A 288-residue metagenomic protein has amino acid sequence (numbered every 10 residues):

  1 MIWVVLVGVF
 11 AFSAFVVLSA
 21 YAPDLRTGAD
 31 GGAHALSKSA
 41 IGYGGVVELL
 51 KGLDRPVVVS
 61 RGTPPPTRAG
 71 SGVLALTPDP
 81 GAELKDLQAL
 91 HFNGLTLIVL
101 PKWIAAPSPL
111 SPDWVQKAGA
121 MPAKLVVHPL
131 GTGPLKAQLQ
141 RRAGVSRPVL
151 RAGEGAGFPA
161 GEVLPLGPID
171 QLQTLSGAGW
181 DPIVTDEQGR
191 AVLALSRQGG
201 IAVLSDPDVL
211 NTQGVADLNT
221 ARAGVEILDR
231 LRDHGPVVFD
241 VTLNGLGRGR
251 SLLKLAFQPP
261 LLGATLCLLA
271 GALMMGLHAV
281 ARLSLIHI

Functional and structural regions predicted by a protein language model:
M1-P66: Aromatic-Pro/Gly-enriched surface loop or interdomain linker that acts as a lid/target-recognition segment
D30-A35, G72-T77, H234-G245: Short hydrophobic beta-strand segments
S60-P134: Membrane-embedded segments
I104-T185: An acidic, glycine-rich "communication" segment
D170-S251: A glycine-centered loop/beta-turn motif at secondary-structure junctions
R250-L266: Juxtamembrane/start-of-transmembrane alpha-helix segments at the extracytoplasmic/lumenal side of membrane anchors
G271-R282: Alpha-helical transmembrane segments
I286-I288: Conserved small/polar residues in nucleotide/adenosyl-binding loops
